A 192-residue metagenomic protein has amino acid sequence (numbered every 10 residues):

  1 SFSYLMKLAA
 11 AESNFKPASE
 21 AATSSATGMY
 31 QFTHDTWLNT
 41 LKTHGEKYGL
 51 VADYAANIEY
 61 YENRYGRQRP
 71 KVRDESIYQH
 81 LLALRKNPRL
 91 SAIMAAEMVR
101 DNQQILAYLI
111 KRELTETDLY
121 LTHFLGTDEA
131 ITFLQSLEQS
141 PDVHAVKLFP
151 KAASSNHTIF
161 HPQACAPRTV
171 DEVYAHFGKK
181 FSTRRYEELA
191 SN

Functional and structural regions predicted by a protein language model:
S1-Y48: N-terminal Sec/ER secretory leader and immediately downstream segment of secreted/extracellular precursors
F2-S3, T23, T27, Q31 (+3 more regions): Soluble non-cytosolic domains of exported or imported proteins
L5, K16, T23, T27 (+5 more regions): Extended interaction regions within the primary functional domain
A21-A22, H80, Y108, P162: Residue-level detector of alpha-helix boundaries and kinks
L38-K111, T117-T132: Alpha-helical segment that forms one wall of the substrate-binding/catalytic cleft in peptidoglycan-active domains
T115-V170: Catalytic and substrate-binding regions of cell-wall glycan-acting enzymes that process beta-1,4-linked
N156-N192: Low-complexity, Gly/Ser/Thr/Pro-rich intrinsically disordered linker/tail segments
